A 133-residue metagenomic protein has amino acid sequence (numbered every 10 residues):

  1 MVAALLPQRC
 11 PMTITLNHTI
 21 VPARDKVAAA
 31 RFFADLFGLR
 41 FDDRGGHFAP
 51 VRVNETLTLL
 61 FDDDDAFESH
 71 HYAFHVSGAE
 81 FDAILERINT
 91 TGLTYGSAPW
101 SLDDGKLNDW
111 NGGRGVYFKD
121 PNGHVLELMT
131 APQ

Functional and structural regions predicted by a protein language model:
V2-V27, Y72, P132-Q133: N-terminal beta-strand motif that seeds the catalytic metal site of vicinal oxygen chelate
T13-I14, I20-D65: Core segments of cupin and vicinal oxygen chelate
H18-I20, P50, H71-A73, G115-Y117: Short aromatic/hydrophobic contact patches that present stacked aromatics for nucleic-acid/ligand binding
R44, D63, L102, T130-Q133: Acetyl-CoA-dependent GNAT
R52, D62, K119, M129-T130: Residue-level detector of conserved, well-ordered beta-strand and adjacent loop positions that form binding/recognition
T56-T58, A66-E68, S77-D82: Short, charged/polar surface micro-motifs in flexible loops or helix N-caps
F74-P121, V125, P132-Q133: Vicinal oxygen chelate
